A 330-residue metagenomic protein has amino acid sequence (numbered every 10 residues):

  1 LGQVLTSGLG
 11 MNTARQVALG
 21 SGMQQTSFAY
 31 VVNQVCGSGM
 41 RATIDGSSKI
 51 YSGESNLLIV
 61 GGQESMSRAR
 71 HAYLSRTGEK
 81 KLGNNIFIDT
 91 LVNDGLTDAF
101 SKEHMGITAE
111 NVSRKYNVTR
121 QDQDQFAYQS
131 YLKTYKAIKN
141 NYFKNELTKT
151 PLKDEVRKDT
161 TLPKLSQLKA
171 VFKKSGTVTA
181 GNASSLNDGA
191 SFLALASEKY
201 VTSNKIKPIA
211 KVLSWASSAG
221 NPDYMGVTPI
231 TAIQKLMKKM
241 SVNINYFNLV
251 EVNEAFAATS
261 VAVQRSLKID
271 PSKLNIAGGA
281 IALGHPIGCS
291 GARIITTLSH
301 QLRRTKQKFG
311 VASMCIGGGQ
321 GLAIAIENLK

Functional and structural regions predicted by a protein language model:
L1-G2, A29-N33, L58-Q63, D122-Q129 (+5 more regions): Beta-strand segments within the central parallel beta-sheet cores of soluble alpha/beta enzyme folds
L1-G37, R41-L58, Q63-T77, K81 (+3 more regions): Conserved beta-ketoacyl condensing-enzyme motif
Q3-N56, F100-H104, L162-S185, S266-R293 (+2 more regions): Conserved catalytic cysteine-centered active-site region of acyl-thioester-dependent Claisen-condensing enzymes
Q34-E64, S113-Y142, L193-K199, P286-T305 (+1 more regions): Active-site-proximal alpha-helical scaffold in enzymes
L57-N111: Flexible glycine-/small-residue-enriched beta->alpha junction loops that bind anionic phosphate/pyrophosphate groups
F87, P163-V227, T231, K238-K239 (+4 more regions): Condensing-enzyme catalytic core mediating Claisen C-C bond formation in acyl metabolism
T108-E110, L213-A282: Active-site pocket-lining segment
Q121-S203, S266, P271-K273: N-terminal extracellular/periplasmic Venus flytrap/periplasmic-binding protein-like
